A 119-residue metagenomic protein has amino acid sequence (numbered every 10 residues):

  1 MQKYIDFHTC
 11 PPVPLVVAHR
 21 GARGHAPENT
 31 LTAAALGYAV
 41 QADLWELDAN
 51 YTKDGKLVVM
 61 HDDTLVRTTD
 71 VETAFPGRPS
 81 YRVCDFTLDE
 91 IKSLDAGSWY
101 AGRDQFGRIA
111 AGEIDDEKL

Functional and structural regions predicted by a protein language model:
M1-G21: N-terminal amphipathic alpha-helix/helix-capping segment at the start of soluble metabolic enzymes
Q2-F7, H61-L119: Metal-dependent phosphodiesterase/phospholipase catalytic core, i.e., the His/Asp/Glu-rich active-site region
V16-E28, A110-E117: Active-site mouth loops of central-metabolism enzymes
V17, W45-E46, V59: Conserved beta-strand positions in the central sheet of alpha/beta enzyme cores
H19, G37, D48, I91: Conserved, mostly hydrophobic/aromatic
A26-L36: Short, acidic/polar
